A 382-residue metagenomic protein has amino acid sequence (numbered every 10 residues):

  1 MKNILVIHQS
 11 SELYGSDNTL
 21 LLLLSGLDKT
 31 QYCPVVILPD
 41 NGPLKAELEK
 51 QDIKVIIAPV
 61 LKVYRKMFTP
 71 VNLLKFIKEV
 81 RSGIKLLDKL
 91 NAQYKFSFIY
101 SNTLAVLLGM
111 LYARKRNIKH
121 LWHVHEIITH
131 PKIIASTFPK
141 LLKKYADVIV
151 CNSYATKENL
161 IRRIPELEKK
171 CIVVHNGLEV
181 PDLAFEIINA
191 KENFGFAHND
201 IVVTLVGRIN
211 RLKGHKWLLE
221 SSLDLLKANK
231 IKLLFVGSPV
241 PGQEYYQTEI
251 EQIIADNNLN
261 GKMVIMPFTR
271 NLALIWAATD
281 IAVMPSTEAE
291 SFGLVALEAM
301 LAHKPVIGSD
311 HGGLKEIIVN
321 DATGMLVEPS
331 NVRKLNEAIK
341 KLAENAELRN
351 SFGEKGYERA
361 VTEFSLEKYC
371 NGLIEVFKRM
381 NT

Functional and structural regions predicted by a protein language model:
L5, A197-K213, L219-S222, L234: Conserved donor-binding/catalytic core segment of Leloir-type glycosyltransferases
P43-E49, L234-N260, L348: Short, structured helix-loop element that forms part of the nucleotide-activated donor/catalytic region
A155, G177: Carbohydrate-associated surface elements
L183-F196, V202, E249-E251, L348 (+1 more regions): A short helix/loop element that forms part of the nucleotide-sugar donor recognition site in Leloir-type
G242-Q247, N260-T269, I275, M325-L326: Active-site donor-binding acidic/aromatic loop of nucleotide-activated sugar and phosphosugar transferases involved
A277-S291, K304-P305: Acidic donor-binding loop of glycosyltransferase active sites
P305-G308, I318: Short hydrophobic beta-strand element within catalytic cores of glycosyltransferases and related nucleotide-activated
N320-D321, M325-R333, K341-E347: Conserved acidic donor-binding segment of nucleotide-sugar-dependent glycosyltransferases
